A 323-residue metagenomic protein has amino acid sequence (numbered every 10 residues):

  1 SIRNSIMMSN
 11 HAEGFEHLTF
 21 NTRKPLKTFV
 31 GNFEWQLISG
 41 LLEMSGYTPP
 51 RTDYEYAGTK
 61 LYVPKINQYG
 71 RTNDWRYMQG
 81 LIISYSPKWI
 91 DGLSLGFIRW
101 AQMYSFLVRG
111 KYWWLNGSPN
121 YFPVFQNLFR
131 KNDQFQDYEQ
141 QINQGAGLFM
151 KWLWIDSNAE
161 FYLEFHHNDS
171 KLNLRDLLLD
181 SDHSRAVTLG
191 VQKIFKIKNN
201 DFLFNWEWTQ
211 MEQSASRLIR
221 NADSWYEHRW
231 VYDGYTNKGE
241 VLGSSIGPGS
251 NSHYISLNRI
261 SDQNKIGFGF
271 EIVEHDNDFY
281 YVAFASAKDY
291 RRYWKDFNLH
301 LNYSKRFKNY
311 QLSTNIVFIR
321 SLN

Functional and structural regions predicted by a protein language model:
I2-G96: Internal, well-ordered domain-core segments that constitute the primary functional module of diverse proteins
S86-N323: Exposed, low-structure sequence patches enriched in small/polar residues
